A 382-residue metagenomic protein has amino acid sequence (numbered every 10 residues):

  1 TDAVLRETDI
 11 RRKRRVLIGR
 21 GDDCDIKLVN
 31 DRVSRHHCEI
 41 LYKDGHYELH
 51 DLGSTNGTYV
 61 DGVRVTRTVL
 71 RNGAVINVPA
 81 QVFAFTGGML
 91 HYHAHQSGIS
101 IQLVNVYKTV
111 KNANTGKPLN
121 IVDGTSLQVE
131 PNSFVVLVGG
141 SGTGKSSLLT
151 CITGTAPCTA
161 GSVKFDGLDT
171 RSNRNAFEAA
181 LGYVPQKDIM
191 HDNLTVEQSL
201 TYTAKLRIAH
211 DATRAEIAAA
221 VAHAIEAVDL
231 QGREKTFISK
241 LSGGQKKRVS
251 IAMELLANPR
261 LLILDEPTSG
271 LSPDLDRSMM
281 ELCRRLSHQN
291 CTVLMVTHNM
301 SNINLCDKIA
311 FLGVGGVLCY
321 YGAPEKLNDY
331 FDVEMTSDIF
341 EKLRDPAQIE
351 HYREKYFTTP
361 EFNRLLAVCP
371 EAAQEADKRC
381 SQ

Functional and structural regions predicted by a protein language model:
T8-A80: Forkhead-associated
S54-N56, V60-D61, R71-V75, P79-N105 (+7 more regions): Topological signature of polytopic alpha-helical transporters
V60, G161-D169, F177: Conserved ABC transporter NBD signature motif
T153: Helix-to-loop junction immediately C-terminal to a conserved catalytic motif
D192-A209, A220: Q-loop/switch helix immediately C-terminal to the Walker
T201, E216-R233: Conserved ABC ATPase "signature" region
E254-L255: ABC ATPase C-loop
L262-D265: Catalytic Walker B motif of ABC-type/P-loop ATPase nucleotide-binding domains
